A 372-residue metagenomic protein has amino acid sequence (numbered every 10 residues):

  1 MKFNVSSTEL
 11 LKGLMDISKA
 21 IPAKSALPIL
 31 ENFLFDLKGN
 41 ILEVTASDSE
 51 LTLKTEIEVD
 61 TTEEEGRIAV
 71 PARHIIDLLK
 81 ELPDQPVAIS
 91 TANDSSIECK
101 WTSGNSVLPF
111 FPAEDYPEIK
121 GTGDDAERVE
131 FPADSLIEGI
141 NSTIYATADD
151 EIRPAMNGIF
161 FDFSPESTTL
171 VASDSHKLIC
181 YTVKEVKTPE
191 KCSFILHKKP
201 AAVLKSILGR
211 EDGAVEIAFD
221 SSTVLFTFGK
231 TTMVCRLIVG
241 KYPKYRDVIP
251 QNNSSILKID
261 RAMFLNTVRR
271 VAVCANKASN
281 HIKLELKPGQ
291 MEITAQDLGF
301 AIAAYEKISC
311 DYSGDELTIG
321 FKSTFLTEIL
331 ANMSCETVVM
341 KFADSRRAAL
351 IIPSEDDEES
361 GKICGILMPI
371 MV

Functional and structural regions predicted by a protein language model:
M1-V372: Structural preference for solvent-exposed beta-strand-turn elements and adjacent flexible terminal/loop segments within
